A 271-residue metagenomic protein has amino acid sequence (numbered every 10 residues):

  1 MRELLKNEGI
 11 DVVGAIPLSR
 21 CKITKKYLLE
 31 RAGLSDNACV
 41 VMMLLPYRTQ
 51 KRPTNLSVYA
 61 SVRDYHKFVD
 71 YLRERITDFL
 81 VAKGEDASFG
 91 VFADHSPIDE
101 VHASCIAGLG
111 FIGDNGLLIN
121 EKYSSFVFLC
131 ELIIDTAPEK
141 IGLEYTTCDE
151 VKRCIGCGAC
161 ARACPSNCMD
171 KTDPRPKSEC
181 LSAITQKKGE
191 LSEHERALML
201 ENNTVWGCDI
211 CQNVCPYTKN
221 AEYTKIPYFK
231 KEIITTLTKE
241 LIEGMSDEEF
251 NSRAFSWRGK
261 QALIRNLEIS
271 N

Functional and structural regions predicted by a protein language model:
M1-R153: Auxiliary alpha/beta "docking" domains used to position bulky ligands
T136-G142, E179, I184-G189: A short, charged helix-loop
E144-C154, A197-C208: Immediate flanking context of iron-sulfur cluster ligation sites
A159-T185, L200-F229: Iron-sulfur cluster-binding cysteine motifs and their immediate structural context in ferredoxin-like electron-transfer
I184, K188-W206, L237-G259: Short Fe-S-cluster ligation motifs
K219, K225-L241, S252: Extended alpha-helical surfaces
S256-S270: Long, compositionally biased charged/polar accessory segments in the mid-to-C-terminal portions of proteins
